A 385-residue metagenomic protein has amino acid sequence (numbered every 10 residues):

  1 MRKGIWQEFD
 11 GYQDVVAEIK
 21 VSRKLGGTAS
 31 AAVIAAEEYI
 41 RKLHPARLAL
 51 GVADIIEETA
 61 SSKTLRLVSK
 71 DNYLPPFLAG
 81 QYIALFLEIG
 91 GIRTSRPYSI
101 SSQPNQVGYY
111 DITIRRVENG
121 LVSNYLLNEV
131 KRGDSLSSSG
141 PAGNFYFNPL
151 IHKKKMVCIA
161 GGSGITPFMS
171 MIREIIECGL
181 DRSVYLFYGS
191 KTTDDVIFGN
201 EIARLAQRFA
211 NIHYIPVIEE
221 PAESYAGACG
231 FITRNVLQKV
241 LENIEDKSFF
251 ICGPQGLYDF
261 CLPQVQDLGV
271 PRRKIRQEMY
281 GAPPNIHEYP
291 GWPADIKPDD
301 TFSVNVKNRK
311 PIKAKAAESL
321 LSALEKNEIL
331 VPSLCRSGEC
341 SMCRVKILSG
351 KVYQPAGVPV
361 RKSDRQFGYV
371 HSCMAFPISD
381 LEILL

Functional and structural regions predicted by a protein language model:
M1-H44, D267, R272, I378 (+1 more regions): Iron-sulfur (Fe-S) cluster-binding modules
M1-Q7, G11-D14, N124-N305: FNR/FR-type flavoprotein reductase catalytic core
I34-S135, S139, K153-K154, S190-T192 (+2 more regions): Ferredoxin-reductase
G80-Q81, D295-F302, E339-S341, P377: A short, compositionally biased
E177-Y185, G350-P359: Phosphate-handling active-site elements
P298-P332, R336-E339, L348: C-terminal accessory/binding modules appended to enzymatic or scaffolding proteins
E325, I329-Y353, D364-I378: Local cysteine-cluster metal-coordination motifs and their immediate loop/turn environment, predominantly Fe-S cluster
